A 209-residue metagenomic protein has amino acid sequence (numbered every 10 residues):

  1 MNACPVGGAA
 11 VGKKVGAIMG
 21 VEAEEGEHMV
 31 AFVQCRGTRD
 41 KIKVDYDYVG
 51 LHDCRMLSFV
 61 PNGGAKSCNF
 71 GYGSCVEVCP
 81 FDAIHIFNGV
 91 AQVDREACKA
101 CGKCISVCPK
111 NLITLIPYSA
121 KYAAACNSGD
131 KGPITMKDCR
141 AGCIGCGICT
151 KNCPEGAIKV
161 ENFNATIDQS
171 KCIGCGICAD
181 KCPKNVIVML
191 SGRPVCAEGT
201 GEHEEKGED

Functional and structural regions predicted by a protein language model:
M1-N152, G156, K181, N185-D209: Ferredoxin-type iron-sulfur electron-transfer modules and their immediate structural context
V90, N162-N164: A generic structural signal for beta-strand entry/edge sites
